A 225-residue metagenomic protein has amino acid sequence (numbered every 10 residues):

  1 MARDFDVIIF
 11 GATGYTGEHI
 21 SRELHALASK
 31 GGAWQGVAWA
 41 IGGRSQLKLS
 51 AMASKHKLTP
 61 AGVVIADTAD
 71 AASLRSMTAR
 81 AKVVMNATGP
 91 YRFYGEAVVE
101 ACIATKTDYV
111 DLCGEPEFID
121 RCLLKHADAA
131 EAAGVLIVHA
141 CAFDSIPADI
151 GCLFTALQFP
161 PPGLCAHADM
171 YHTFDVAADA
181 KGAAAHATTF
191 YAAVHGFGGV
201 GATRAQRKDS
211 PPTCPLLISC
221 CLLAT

Functional and structural regions predicted by a protein language model:
A2-K30: N-terminal Rossmann NAD(P)H-binding glycine-rich loop of SDR-like oxidoreductase domains
V37-I41: Conserved beta-strand positions in the Rossmann-like core of class I SAM-dependent methyltransferases
G42-Q46, D67-T68: N-terminal Rossmann-fold cofactor-binding loop
A51-P60: Short, conserved SAM-binding/catalytic segment of Class I S-adenosyl-L-methionine-dependent methyltransferases
V64-Y94: Conserved Rossmann-fold cofactor-binding substructure of NAD(P)-dependent oxidoreductases
P90, A101-I119: ADP-ribose/adenylate-binding Rossmann-like module
C113-V135: Rossmann-fold NAD(P)-binding glycine/threonine-rich loop
L157-T225: Active-site-lining helix/loop region of Rossmann-like oxidoreductase modules
